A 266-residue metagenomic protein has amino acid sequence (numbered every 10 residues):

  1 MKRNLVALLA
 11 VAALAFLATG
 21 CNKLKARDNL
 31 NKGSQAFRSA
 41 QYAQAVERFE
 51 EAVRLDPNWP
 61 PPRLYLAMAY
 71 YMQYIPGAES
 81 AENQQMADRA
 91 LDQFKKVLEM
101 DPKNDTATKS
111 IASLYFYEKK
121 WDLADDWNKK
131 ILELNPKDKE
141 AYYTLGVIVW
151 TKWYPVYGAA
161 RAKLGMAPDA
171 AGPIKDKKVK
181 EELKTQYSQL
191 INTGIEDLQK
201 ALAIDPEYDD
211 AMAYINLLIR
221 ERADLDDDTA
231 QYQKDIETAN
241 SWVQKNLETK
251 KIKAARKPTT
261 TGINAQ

Functional and structural regions predicted by a protein language model:
L17-G20: C-terminal motif of bacterial Sec signal peptides marking the signal peptidase cleavage site
N22-L24: Bacterial signal peptide processing site
A43, Y71-K96, Y117, I148-Q199 (+1 more regions): Short coil/linker segments at helix-helix boundaries
E51-A52, K96-V97, K130-I131, A201 (+1 more regions): Canonical positions in the second alpha-helix
